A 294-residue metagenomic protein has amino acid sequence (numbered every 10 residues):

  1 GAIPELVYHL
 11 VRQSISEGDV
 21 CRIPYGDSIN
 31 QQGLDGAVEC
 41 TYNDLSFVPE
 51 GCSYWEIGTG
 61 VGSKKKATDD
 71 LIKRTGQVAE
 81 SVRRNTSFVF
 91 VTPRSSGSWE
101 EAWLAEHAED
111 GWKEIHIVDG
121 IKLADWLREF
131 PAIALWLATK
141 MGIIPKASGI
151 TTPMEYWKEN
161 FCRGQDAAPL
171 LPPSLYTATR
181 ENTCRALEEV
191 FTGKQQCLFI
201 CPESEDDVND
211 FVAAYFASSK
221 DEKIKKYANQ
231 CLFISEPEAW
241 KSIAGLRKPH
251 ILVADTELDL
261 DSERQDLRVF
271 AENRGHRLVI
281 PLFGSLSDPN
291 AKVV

Functional and structural regions predicted by a protein language model:
G1-E205, N273, R277-V293: Mixed-charge (Asp/Glu-Lys/Arg
K194, Y215-F216: Structured core of small recognition/catalytic domains
C201-D207, F216-L286: Conserved P-loop NTPase "ATPase switch" module shared by AAA+ and STAND
D210-F211: Hydrophobic positions on the alpha1 helix immediately C-terminal to the Walker A/P-loop
